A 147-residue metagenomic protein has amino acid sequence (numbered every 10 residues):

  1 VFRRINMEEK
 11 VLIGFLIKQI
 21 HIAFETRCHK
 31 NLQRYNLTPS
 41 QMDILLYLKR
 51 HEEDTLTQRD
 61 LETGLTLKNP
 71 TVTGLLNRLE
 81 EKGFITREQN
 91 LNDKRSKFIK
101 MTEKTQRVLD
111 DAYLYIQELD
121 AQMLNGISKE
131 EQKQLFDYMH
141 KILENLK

Functional and structural regions predicted by a protein language model:
V1-M7, E130-K147: C-terminal regulatory/oligomerization modules of transcriptional regulators
V1-Y35, K82: N-terminal leader segment of winged-helix/HTH proteins
H21, L46-E53, Y113, H140 (+1 more regions): Short, locally clustered residues in the helix-turn-helix/winged-helix DNA-binding domain
E25, N77-D137: Charged, amphipathic alpha-helical coiled-coil/dimerization segments
T26-K68: N-terminal helix-turn-helix DNA-binding core of bacterial DNA-binding proteins
Q58, L76-N77: Short, hydrophobic-biased segments on the C-terminal half of alpha helices that form "recognition helices"
